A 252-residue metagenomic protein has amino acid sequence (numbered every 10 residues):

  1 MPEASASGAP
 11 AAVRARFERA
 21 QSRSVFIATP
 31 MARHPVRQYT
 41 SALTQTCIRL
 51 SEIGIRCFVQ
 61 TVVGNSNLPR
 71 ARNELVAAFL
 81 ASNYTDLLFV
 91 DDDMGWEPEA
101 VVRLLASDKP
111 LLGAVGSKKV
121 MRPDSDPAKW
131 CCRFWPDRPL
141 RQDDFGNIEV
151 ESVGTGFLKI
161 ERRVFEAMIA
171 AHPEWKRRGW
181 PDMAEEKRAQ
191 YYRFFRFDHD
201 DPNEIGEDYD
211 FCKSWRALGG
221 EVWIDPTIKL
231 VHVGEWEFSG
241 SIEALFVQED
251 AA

Functional and structural regions predicted by a protein language model:
M1-S66, R70: N-proximal low-complexity "stem/linker" segments adjacent to membrane-targeting elements
P2-S22, Y39, H172-A252: C-terminal catalytic/acceptor-binding lobe
S51, L105, W215-R216: Anion (oxyanion) recognition and catalysis
P69, N73, P98, Y209: Glycine-rich phosphate-binding loop at the start of an alpha helix
N73-D86: Active-site nucleotide-sugar/metal-binding loop of Leloir-type enzymes
V76, E97-R196: Conserved catalytic core of nucleotide-sugar-dependent glycosyltransferases
N83-G95: Short beta-strand-to-loop acidic/aromatic patch adjacent to the donor-nucleotide binding site
D86, P110-L111, V222: Short, Asp-centered acidic motifs that coordinate Mg2+ and/or phosphate in catalytic or ligand-binding sites
